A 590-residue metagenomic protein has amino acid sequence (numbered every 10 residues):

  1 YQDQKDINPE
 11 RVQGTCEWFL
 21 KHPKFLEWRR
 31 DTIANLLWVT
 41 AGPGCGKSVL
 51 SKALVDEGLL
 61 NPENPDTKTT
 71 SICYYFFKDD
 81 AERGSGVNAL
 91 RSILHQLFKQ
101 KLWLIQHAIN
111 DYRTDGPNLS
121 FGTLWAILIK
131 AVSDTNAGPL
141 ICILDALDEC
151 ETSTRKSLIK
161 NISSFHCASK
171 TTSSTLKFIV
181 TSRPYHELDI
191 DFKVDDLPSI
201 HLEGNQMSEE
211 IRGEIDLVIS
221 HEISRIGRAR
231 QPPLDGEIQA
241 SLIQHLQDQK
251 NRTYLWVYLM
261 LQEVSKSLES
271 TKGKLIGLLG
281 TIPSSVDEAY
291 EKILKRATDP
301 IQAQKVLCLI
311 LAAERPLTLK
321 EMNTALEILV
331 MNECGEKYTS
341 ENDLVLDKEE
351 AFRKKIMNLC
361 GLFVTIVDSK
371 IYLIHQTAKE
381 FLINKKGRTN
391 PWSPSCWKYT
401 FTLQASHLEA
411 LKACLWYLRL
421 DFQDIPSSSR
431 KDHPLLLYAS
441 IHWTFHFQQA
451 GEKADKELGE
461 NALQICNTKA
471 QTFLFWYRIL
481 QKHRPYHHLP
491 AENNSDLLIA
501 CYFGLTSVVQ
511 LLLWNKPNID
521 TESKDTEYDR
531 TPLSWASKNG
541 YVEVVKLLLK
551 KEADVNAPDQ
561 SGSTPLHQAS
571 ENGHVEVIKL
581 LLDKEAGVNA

Functional and structural regions predicted by a protein language model:
Y1-C45, V49-E63, P117-L140, S153-N161 (+3 more regions): N-terminal flanking helix/linker immediately upstream of nucleotide/cofactor-binding cores
T15, C45-T70, R83, E149 (+10 more regions): Leucine/isoleucine-rich amphipathic helices and adjacent mixed helix/strand linkers that form non-membrane
D31, Q100, L104-L144, C150 (+9 more regions): Mid-core helix/loop region of P-loop NTP-binding domains shared across ATPases and GTPases
N493, Y528-D529, G562: Start-of-repeat signature of ankyrin repeats
I499-G504, W535-Y541, Q568-H574: Ankyrin repeat A-helix N-terminal signature
S507-V508, E543-V544, E576-V577: Conserved ankyrin/ankyrin-like repeat signature
L511-I519, K546-D554, K579-A586: Ankyrin repeat domain, specifically the short helix-to-loop turn at the C-terminus of the second helix of each repeat
T521-D525, A557-P558, A590: Ankyrin repeat boundary signal
